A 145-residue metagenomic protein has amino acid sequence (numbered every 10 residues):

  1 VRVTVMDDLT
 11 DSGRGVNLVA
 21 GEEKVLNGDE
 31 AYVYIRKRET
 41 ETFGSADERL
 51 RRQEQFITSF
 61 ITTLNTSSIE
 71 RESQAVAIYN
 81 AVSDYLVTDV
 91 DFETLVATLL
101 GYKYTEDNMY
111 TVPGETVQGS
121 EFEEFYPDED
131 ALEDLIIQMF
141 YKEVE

Functional and structural regions predicted by a protein language model:
V1-S73: Flexible, polar/acidic helix-loop-strand segments at domain edges
V16, K37-E41, S59, T63 (+6 more regions): Generic alpha-helix detector with strongest preference for long hydrophobic helices that associate with membranes
G21-E22, L26-N27, A81, Y85-E145: C-terminal solvent-exposed extensions
V33, Q55-T62, V76-N80, D84 (+2 more regions): Solvent-exposed, polar/charged alpha-helical surfaces in well-ordered, non-transmembrane soluble domains, broadly
F43-R49, S68-A77, D128-E145: Short flexible/disordered coil segments
